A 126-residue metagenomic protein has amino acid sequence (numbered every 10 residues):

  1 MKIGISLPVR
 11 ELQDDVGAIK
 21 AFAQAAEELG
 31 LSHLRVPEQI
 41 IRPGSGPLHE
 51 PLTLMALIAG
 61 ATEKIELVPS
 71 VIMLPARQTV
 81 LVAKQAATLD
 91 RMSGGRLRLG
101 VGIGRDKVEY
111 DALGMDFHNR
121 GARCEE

Functional and structural regions predicted by a protein language model:
M1-A61: N-terminal beta1-alpha1-beta2 module of alpha/beta enzyme domains
K2-D15, P75-E126: Flexible, glycine-rich active-site loops centered on histidine and acidic residues that chelate a metal or position
A18, G46-E50, E66, L74 (+1 more regions): Generic, well-ordered alpha-helical segments
G30, E63, S93-G95: Active-site-proximal glycine-rich helix-loop-beta segment
L34, L67, L97-L99: Hydrophobic residues within beta-strands of alpha/beta enzymes
P37, S70, G100-G102: Structural motif
T62-S70: Conserved catalytic cysteine-centered active-site region of acyl-thioester-dependent Claisen-condensing enzymes
